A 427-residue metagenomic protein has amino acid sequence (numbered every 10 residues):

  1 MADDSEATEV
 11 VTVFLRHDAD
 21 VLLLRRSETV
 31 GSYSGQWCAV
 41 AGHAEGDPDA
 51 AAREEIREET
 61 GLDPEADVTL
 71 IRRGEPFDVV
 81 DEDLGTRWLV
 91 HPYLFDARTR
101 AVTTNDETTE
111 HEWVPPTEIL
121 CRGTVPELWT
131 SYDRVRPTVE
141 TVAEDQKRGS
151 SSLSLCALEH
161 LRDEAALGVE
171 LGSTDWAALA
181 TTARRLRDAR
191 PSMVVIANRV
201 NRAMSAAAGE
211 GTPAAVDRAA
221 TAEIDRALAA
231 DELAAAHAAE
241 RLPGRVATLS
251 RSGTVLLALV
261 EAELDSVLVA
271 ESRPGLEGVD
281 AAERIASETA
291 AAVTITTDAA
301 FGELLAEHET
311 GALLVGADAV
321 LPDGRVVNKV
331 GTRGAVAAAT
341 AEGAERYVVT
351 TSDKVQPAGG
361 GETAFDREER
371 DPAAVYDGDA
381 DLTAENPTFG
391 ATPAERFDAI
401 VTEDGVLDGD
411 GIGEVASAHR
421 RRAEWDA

Functional and structural regions predicted by a protein language model:
M1-L22, H43-E45: Conserved N-terminal beta-strand and adjoining loop/helix that marks the start of the Nudix/MutT-like hydrolase domain
M1-T8, Q36, R73, G149 (+1 more regions): Terminal disorder- and signal-encoded targeting elements
L15, L23, T248, V267-V269 (+2 more regions): Structural beta-sheet core signal
A44-V68, E75-V135: Unchanged
D133-T221: Long amphipathic alpha-helical segments
D188-L264: Long amphipathic N-terminal alpha/beta scaffold segment
L256-A282: Catalytic core of membrane glycerolipid acyltransferases/transacylases, capturing the structured, soluble-facing
S272-A427: Conserved phosphate- and dinucleotide-binding cores of soluble alpha/beta proteins, encompassing both enzyme active
